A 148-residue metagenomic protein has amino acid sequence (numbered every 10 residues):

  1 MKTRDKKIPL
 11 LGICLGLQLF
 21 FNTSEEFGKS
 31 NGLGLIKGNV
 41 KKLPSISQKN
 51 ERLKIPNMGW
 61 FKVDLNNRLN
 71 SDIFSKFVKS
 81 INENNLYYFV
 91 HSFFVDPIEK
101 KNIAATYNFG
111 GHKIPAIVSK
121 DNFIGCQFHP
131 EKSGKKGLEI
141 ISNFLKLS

Functional and structural regions predicted by a protein language model:
M1-M58, S142: Cysteine-nucleophile active-site neighborhood
D5-K7, I36, N84, K120-D121 (+1 more regions): Structured helix-beta-strand junction loops
L11, Y88, A104, I124-C126: Hydrophobic/aromatic beta-strand patches that form the interior of the parallel beta-sheet core in alpha/beta enzyme
C14, H91, H129: Histidine-centered divalent metal-coordination motifs
N22-S24, S92, S133: Short linear Ser/Thr-Pro motifs
W60-I117: Catalytic beta-strand/loop cores that center a nucleophilic Ser/Cys/Thr and support acyl-enzyme chemistry
N108-F109, I117-I124, N143: Metal-dependent phosphodiesterase/nuclease catalytic metal-binding core
F123-S148: Acyltransferase
